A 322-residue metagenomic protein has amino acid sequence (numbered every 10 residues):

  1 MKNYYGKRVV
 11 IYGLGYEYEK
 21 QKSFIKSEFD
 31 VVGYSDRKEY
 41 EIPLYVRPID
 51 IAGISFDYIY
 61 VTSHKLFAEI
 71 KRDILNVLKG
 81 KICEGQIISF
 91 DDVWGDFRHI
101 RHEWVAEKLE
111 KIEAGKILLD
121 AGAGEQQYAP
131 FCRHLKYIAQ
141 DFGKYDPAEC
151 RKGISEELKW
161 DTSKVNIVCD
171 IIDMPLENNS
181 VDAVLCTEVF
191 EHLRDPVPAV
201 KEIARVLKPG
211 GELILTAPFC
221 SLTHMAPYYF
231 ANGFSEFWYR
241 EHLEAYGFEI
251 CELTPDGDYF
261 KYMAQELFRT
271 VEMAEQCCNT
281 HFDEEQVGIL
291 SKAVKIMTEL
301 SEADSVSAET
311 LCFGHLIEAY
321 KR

Functional and structural regions predicted by a protein language model:
M1-Y4, C83-D173, A183, E309-H315: Conserved N-terminal segment of class I S-adenosyl-L-methionine
K2-I25: Glycine-rich adenosine-cofactor-binding loop
I25, K38-L44, I54, Q127-H134 (+2 more regions): Short loop/helix-cap segments at secondary-structure boundaries that form the rim of catalytic
E28, E39-D92: Phosphate-bearing ligand-interacting subdomains that bind or position ATP/ADP/UDP/GDP/NAD(P) or nucleotide-linked
V32-G33, I138: Conserved beta-strand positions in the Rossmann-like core of class I SAM-dependent methyltransferases
R37-K38, G143: Residues in the short beta-alpha loop(s) of Rossmann-like NAD(P)-binding domains
L158, V168, R194-P198, E202 (+2 more regions): S-adenosyl-L-methionine-dependent methyltransferase catalytic module, highlighting the catalytic core
A183-V189: A short beta-strand submotif of the Rossmann-like class I SAM-dependent methyltransferase core that lines
